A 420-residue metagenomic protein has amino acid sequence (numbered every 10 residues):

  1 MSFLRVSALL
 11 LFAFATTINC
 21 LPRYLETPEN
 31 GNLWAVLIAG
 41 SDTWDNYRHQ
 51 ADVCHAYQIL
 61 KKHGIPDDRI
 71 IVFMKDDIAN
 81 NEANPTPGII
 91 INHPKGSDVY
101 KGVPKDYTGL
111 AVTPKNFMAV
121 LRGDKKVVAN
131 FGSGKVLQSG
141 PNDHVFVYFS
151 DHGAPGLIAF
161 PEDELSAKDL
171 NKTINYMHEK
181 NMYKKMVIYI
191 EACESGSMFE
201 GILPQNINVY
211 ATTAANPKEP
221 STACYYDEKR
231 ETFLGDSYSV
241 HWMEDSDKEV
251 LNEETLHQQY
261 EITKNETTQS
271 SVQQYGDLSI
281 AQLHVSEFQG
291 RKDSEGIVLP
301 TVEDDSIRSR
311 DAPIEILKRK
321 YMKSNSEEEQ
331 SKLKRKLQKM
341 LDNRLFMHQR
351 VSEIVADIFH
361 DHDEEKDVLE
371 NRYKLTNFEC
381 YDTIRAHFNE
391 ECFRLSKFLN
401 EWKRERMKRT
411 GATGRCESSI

Functional and structural regions predicted by a protein language model:
F3-L4, A8, A13-I38, D42-I420: Cysteine endopeptidase catalytic domains of the caspase/legumain-like
